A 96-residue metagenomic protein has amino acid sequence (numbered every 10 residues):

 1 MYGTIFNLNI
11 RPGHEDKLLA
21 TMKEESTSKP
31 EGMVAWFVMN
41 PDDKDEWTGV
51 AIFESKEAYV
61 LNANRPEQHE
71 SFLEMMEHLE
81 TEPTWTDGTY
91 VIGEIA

Functional and structural regions predicted by a protein language model:
Y2, L8-I10, V34-T48, S71-A96: Glycine-rich beta-strand-turn "strand-cap" elements at beta-sheet edges
G3-T4, F53: A short alpha-helix capping/helix-coil boundary motif
N7-L19: Short, surface-exposed ligand-recognition loops at beta-strand->loop->(often short) alpha-helix junctions that present
I10, M22, N40, F53-E54: Short beta-strand segments enriched in hydrophobic/aromatic residues within well-folded beta-rich domains
D16-K44: Ampipathic, surface-exposed secondary-structure segments
E24-V34, I52-T86: An amphipathic, aromatic/His-enriched active-site/gating alpha helix that lines ligand/cofactor pockets
